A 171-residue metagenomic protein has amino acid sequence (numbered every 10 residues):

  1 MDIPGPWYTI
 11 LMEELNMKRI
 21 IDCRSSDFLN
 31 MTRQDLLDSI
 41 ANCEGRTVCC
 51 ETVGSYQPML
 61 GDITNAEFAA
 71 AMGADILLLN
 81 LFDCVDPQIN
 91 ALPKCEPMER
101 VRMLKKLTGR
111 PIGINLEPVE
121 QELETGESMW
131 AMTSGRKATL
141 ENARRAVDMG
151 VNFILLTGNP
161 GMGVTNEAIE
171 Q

Functional and structural regions predicted by a protein language model:
E13-E51, M98-G109, N115: N-terminal amphipathic alpha-helix/helix-capping segment at the start of soluble metabolic enzymes
K18-S25, F82, Q88-E99, G126-R136: Glycine-rich tight-turn/loop motif centered on a GG-T
L29-S39, D86-L104, P160-Q171: Active-site-adjacent beta->alpha loops and helix N-cap segments on the catalytic face of soluble alpha/beta enzymes
E51-N115: Non-catalytic, usually N-terminal nucleic-acid engagement modules in DNA/RNA processing proteins
D62-V85, G126-Q171: Alpha/beta enzyme core
C95-S134, L140-R145: Long, mid-chain structured domain cores
